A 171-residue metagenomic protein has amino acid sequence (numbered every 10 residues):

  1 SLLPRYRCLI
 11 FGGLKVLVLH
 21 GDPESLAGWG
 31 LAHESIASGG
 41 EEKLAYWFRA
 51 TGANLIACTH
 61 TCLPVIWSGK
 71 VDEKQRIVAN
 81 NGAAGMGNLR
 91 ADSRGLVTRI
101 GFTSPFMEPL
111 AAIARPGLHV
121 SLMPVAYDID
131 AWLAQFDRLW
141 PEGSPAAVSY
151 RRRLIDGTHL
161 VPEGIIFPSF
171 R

Functional and structural regions predicted by a protein language model:
S1-L2, T59-H60, A91-S93: Short solvent-exposed loop/turn micro-motifs enriched in small/polar/acidic residues
S1-L55: Conserved catalytic scaffold of divalent metal-dependent phosphoesterases
R5-L9, L63-S68, L96-R99: Short beta-strand scaffold segments in enzyme catalytic cores
H20, H60, G82: Divalent metal-coordination and catalytic microenvironments
E24-L26, L55-G69, M86-L89: Active-site environment of divalent metal-dependent phosphoester hydrolases
E42-Y46, N54-L55, T59, P64 (+1 more regions): Internal, well-ordered alpha-helical scaffold/interface segments that support domain packing or protein-protein contacts
S68-R171: Acidic, His/Gly-rich catalytic cores of divalent-metal-dependent hydrolytic chemistry
